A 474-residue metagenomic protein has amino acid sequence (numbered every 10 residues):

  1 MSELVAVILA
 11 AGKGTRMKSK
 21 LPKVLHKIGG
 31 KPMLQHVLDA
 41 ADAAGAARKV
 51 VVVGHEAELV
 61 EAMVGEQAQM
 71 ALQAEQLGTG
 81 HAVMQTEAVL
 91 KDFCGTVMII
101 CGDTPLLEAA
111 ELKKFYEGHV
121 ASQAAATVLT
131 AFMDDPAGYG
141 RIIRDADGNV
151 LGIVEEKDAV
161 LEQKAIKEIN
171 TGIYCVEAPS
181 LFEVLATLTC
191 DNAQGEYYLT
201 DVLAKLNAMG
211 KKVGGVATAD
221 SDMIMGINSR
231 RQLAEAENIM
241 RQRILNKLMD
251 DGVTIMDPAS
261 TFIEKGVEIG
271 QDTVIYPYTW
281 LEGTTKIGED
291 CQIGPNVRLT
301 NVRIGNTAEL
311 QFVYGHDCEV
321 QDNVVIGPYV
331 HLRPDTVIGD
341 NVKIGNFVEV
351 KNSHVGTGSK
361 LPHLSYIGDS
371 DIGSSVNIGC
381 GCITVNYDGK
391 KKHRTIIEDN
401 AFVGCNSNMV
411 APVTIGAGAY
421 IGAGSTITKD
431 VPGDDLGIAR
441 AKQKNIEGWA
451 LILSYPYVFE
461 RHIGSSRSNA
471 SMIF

Functional and structural regions predicted by a protein language model:
M1-S19: N-terminal nucleotide-binding beta1-loop-alpha1 segment
M1-V5, K31-C101, P105-E117, A121 (+1 more regions): Conserved N-terminal catalytic core of the sugar/cofactor nucleotidyltransferase
K20-H36: Short catalytic helix/loop segments, enriched in acidic residues and glycine and frequently bearing histidine
I28, I100, G437: Catalytic metal- and UDP-sugar-binding loop of GT-A-like glycosyltransferases, i.e., residues flanking the conserved
E58, E66, L107-A193, T200 (+1 more regions): Conserved core of the sugar-phosphate nucleotidyltransferase
K167-G270: Conserved alpha/beta core of the MobA/IspD/sugar-nucleotide pyrophosphorylase nucleotidyltransferase superfamily
T254-I438, Q443-K444: Structural signal for interior beta-strand "rungs" in well-ordered beta-sheet cores of soluble enzyme domains
V458-F474: N-terminal low-complexity segments that are often proline-rich with Ser/Thr-Pro
